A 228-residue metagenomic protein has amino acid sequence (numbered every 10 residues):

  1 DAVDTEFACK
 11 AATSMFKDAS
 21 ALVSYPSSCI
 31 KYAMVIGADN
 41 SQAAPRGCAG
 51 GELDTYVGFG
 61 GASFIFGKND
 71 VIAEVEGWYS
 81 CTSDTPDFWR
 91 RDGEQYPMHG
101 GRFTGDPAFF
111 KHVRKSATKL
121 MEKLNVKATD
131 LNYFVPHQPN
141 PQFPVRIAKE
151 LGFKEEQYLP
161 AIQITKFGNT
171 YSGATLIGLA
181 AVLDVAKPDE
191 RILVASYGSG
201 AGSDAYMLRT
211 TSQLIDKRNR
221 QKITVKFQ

Functional and structural regions predicted by a protein language model:
D1-S27, D39, D54-Y56, Y133-Q228: Claisen-condensing/thiolase-fold acyl-transfer catalytic domains that form or cleave C-C bonds in fatty acid
A21-I36, Q42, S63-N69, T118 (+3 more regions): Structural alpha/beta core scaffold segments of enzyme domains
A33, L131-F134: Hydrophobic residues within beta-strands of alpha/beta enzymes
G37-A38, A43, D84-D87, Q95-G100 (+2 more regions): Acyl-CoA/ACP chain-elongation machinery
A38, D87-Q95, K119-K123, G152-Q157: Short amphipathic alpha-helical segments, especially helix-boundary/capping motifs
A49-P107, K111, K115-T118, Y197-G200 (+1 more regions): Condensing-enzyme catalytic core mediating Claisen C-C bond formation in acyl metabolism
R114-D130, L151, V185-A186: Phosphate/pyrophosphate-binding loops at sites that engage ATP/ADP/AMP, CoA/4′-phosphopantetheine, polyphosphate
